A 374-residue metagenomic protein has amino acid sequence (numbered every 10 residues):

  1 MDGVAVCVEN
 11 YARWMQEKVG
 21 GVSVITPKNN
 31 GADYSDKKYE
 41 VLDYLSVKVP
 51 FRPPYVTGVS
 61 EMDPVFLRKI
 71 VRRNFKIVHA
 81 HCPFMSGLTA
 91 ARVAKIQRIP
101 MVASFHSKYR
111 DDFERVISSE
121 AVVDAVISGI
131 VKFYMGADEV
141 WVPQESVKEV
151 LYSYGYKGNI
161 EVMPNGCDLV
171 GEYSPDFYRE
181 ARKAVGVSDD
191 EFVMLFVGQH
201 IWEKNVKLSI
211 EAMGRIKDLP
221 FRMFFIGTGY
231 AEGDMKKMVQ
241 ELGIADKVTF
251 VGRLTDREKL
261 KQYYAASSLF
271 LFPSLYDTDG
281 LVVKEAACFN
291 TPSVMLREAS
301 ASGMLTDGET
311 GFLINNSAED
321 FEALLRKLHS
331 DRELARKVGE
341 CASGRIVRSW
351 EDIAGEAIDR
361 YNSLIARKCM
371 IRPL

Functional and structural regions predicted by a protein language model:
M1-L45, E351, G355: N-terminal subdomain of nucleotide-sugar transferases
T26, E40-L45, S128-F177: Donor nucleotide-sugar binding/catalytic pocket of nucleotide-sugar-dependent glycosyltransferases
Y134, R253, K261-S267: Short alpha-helical donor nucleotide-sugar binding micro-motif in glycosyltransferases
S188-L195, V206-F250: A conserved nucleotide-sugar
L275: Aromatic "clamp/platform" in nucleotide-sugar-dependent glycosyltransferases that forms part of the donor/acceptor
P292-L296: Short hydrophobic beta-strand element within catalytic cores of glycosyltransferases and related nucleotide-activated
T306-G308, F312-A318, K327-R332: Conserved acidic donor-binding segment of nucleotide-sugar-dependent glycosyltransferases
D320, L334-R348, D352: A short, well-ordered alpha-helix in the C-terminal region of glycosyltransferases
